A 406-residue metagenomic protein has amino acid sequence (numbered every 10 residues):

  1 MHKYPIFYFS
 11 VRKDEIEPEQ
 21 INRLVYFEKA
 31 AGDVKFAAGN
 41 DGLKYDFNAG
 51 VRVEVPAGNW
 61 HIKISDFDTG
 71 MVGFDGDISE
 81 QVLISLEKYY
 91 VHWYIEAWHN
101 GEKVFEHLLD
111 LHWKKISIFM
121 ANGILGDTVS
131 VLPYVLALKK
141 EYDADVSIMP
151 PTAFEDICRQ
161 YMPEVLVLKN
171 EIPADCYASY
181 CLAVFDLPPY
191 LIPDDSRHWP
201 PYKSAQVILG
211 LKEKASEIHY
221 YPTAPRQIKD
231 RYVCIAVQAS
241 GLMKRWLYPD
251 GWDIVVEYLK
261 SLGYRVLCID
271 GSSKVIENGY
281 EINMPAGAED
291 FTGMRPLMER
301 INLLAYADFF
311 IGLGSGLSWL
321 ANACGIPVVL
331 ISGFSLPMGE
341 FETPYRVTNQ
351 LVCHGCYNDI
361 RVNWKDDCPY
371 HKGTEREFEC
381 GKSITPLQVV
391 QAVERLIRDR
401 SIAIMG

Functional and structural regions predicted by a protein language model:
M1-G406: Catalytic machinery of carbohydrate-active enzymes, primarily nucleotide-sugar-dependent glycosyltransferases
